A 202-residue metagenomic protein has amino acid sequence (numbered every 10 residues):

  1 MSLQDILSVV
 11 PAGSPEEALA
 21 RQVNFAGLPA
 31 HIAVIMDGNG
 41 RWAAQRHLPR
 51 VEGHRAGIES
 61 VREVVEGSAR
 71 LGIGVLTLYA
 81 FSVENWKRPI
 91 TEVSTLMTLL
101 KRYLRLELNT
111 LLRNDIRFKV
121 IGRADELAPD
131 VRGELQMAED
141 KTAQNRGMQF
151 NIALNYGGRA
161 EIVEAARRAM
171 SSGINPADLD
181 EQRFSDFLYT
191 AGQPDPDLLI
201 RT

Functional and structural regions predicted by a protein language model:
M1-T202: Flexible, compositionally biased loop and terminal segments
